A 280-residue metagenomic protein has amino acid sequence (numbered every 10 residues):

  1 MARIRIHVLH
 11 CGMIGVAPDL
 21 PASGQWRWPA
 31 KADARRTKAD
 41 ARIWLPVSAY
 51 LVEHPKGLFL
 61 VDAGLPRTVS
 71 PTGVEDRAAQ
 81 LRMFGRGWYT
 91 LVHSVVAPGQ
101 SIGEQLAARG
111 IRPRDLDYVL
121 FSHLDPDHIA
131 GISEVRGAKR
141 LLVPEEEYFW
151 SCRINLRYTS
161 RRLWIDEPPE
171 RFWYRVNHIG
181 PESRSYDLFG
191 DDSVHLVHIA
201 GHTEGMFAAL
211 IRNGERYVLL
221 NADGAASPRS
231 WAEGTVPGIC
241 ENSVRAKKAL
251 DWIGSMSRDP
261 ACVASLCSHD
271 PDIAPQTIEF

Functional and structural regions predicted by a protein language model:
M1-S101, R216-A222, R258: Metallo-beta-lactamase
I4, S23-W26, L142-V143, C152-P168 (+2 more regions): C-terminal/domain-terminus segments
H7-L9, F59, L120, L142 (+3 more regions): Hydrophobic/aromatic beta-strand patches that form the interior of the parallel beta-sheet core in alpha/beta enzyme
C11-G12, A63-P66, L124, E146-E147 (+3 more regions): Active-site metal-binding loops of divalent metal-dependent hydrolases
V16, V61, T68-P71, H128-A130 (+3 more regions): Short catalytic/ligand-binding loop motif for oxyanion handling, primarily in non-cytosolic enzymes, centered on
V74-V143: Active-site metal-binding motif and surrounding structural segment of the metallo-beta-lactamase
V92-D115, P144-H198, E241-C262: Metallo-beta-lactamase
N177, S183-A200, E204-T277: Metallo-beta-lactamase
